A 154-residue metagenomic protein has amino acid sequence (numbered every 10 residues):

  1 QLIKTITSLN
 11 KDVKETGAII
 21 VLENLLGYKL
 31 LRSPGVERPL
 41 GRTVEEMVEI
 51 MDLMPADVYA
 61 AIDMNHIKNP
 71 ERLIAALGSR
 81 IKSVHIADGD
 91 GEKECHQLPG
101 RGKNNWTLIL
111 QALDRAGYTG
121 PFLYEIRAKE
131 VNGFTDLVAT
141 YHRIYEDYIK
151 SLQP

Functional and structural regions predicted by a protein language model:
Q1-G27: Glycine/proline-rich, flexible active-site/cofactor-binding loop segments that harbor closely spaced acidic
T7-S8, T16-I19, L31-S33, L40-P154: Histidine-acidic metal/acid-base catalytic patches
N24-V36: Active-site-proximal beta-alpha loop/turn segments in soluble metabolic enzymes
